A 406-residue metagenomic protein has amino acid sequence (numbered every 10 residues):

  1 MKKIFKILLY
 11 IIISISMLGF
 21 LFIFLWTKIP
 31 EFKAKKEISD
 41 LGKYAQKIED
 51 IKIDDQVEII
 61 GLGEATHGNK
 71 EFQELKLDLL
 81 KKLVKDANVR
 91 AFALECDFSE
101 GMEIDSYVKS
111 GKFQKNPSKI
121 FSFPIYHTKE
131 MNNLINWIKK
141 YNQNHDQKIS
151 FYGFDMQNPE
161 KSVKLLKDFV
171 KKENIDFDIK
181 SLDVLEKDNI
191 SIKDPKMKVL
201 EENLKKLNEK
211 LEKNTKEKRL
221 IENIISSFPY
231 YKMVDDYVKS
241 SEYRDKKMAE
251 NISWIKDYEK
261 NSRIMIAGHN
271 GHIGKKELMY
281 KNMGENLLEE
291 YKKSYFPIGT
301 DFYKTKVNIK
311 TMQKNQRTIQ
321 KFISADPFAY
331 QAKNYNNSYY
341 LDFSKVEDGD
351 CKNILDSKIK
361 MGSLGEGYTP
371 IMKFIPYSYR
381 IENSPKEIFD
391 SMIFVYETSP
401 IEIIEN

Functional and structural regions predicted by a protein language model:
M1-K2: N-terminal hydrophobic targeting signals that begin at the initiator methionine
F5-N406: Structured catalytic-domain cores with a bias toward divalent-metal coordination
